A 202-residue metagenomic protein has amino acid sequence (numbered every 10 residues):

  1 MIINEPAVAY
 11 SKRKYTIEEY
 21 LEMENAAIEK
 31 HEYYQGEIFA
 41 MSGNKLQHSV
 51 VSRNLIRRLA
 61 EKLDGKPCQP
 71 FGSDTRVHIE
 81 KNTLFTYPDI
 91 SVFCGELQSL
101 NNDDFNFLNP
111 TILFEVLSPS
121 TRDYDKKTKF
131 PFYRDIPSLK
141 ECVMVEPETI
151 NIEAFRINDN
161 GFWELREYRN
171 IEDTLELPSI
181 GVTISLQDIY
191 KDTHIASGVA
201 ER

Functional and structural regions predicted by a protein language model:
M1-R202: Gly/Pro/Ser/Thr-rich low-complexity, intrinsically disordered segments predominantly at protein N-termini
